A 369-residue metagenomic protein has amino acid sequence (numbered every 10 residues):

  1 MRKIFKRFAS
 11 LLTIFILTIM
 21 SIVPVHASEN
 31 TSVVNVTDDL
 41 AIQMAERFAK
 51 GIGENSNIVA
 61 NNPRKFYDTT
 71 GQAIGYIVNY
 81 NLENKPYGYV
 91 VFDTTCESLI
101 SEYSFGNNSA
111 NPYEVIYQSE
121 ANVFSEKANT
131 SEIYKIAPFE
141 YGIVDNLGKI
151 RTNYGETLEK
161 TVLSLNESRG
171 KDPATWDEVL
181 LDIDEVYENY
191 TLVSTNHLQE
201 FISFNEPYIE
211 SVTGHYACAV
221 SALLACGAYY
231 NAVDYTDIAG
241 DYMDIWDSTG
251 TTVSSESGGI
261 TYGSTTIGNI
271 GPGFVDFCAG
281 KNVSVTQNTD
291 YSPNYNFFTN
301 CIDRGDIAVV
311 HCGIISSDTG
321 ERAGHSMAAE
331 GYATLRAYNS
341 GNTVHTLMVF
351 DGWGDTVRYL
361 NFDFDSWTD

Functional and structural regions predicted by a protein language model:
M1-L12: Bacterial N-terminal signal peptides that target proteins for export
L11-S21: Bacterial N-terminal signal peptides
I19-V34: Sec-dependent signal peptide cleavage junction
N35, Y80, N84-E126, F297: Long, charged/polar, surface-exposed segments that mediate recognition or autoinhibition
I42, E46-N61, F66, G106-I133 (+2 more regions): Active-site-adjacent structural segments surrounding the nucleophilic cysteine of cysteine proteases and isopeptidases
G71-V78, I302-V310, V344-M348: Short, hydrophobic/aromatic-rich segments at coil-to-beta transitions
K127-N129, Y134-K135, N146, N294-N296 (+1 more regions): Active-site signature of cysteine proteases
A225, V253-L335, N339-N342: Predominantly the structural core of cysteine protease catalytic domains
